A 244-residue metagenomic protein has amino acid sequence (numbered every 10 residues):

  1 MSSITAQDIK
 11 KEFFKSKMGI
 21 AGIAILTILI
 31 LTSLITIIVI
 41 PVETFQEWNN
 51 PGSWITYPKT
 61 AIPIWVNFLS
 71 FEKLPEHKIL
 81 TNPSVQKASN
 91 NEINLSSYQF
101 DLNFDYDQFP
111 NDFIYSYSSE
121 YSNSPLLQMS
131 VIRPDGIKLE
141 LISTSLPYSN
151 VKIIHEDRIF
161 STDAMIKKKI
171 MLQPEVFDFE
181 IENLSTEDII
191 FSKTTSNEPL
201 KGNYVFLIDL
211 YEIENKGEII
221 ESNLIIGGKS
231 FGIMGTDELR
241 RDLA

Functional and structural regions predicted by a protein language model:
M1-A244: Gly/Trp-centered helix-boundary motif
